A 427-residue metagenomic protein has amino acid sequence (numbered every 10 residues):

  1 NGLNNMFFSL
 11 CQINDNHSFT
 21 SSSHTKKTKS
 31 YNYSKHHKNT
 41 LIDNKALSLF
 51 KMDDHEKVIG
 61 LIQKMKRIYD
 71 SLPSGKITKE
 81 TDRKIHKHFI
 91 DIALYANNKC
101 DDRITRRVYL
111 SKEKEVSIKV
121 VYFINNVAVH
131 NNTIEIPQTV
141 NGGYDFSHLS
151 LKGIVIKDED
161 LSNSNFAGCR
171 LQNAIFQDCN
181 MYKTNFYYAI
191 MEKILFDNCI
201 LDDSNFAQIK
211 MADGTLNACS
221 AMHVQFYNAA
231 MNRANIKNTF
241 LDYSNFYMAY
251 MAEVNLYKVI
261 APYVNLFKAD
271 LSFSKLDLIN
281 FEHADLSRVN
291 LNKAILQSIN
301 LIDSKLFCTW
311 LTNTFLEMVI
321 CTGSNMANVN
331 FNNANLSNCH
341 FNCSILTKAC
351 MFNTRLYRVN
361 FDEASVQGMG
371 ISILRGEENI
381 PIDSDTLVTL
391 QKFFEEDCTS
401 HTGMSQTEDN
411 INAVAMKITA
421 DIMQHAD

Functional and structural regions predicted by a protein language model:
N1-K35, Q424-D427: Non-Sec secretion/translocation targeting segments of pathogen effectors
L3-F7, I62-M65, F89-A96, V108 (+3 more regions): Extended low-polarity, hydrophobic cluster-rich segments
V58-L61, I85: Short amphipathic alpha-helical heptad-repeat segments
S71-T81, D102, T402: Charged, low-complexity interaction regions
D102-T105, Y109-K114, F123-M423: Tandem repeat scaffolds
